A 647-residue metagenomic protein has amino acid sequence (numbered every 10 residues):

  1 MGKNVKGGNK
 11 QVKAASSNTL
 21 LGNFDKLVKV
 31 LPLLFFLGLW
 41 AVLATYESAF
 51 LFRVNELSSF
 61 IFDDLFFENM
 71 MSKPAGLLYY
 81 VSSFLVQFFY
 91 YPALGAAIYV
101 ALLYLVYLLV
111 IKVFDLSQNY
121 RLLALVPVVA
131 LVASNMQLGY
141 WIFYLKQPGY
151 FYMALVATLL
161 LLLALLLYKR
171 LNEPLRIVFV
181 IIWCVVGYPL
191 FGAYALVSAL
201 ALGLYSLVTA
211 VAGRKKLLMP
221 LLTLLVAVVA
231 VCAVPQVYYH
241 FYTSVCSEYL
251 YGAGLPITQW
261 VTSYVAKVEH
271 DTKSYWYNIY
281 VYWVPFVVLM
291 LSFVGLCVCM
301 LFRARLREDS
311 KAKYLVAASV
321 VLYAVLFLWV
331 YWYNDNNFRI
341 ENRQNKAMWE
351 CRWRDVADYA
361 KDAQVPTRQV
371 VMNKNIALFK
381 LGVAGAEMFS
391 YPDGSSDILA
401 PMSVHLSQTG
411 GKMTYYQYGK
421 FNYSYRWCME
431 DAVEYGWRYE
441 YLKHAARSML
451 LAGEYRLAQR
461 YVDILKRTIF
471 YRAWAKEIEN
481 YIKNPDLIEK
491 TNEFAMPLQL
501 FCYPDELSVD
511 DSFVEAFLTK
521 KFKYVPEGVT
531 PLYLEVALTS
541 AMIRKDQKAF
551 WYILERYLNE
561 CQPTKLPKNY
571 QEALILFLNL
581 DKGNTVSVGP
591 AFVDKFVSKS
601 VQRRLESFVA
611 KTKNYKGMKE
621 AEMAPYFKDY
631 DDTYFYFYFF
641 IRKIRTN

Functional and structural regions predicted by a protein language model:
M1-W40, K311-V321: Start-transfer (signal-anchor) and selected internal transmembrane alpha helices of multi-pass inner/ER membrane
W40-G95: Membrane-interface coil-to-helix junctions
E56, M71-A75, N119-R176, L190-A195 (+1 more regions): Membrane-interface micro-motifs in multi-pass membrane enzymes
G95-V106, V156-L160: Transmembrane alpha-helices of multi-pass, membrane-embedded glycan-processing enzymes that use lipid-linked
R170-L217, V229-Y239: Transmembrane helices and adjacent periplasmic/lumenal helix-loop junctions of polyprenol-phosphate-dependent
V228-R305: Membrane-embedded alpha-helical segments of integral membrane proteins
D309-D335: Internal/C-terminal transmembrane anchor helices
V330-L507, K521-K548: Soluble catalytic regions of membrane-associated enzymes that act on cell-envelope and secretory-pathway components
